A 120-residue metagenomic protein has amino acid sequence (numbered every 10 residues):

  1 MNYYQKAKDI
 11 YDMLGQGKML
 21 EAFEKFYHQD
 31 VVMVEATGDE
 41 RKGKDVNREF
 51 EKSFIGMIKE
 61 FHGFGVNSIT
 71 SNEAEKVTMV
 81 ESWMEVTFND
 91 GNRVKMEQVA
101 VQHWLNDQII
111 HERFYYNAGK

Functional and structural regions predicted by a protein language model:
M1-Q29: Short acidic-aromatic low-complexity motifs
M13, T37-E40, V86: Short histidine/acidic/glycine/proline-rich micro-motifs that form metal- and phosphate-coordinating active-site loops
L14-K18, E35, D90: Short coil/turn residues that cap or connect secondary-structure elements
F23-V31, K42-G43, A74-V77: Short amphipathic alpha-helical segments, especially helix-boundary/capping motifs
V34, R48-K120: A beta-strand edge to alpha-helix "cap/lid" segment located at domain peripheries
E40-E49: Short beta-edge strand/loop motif at the mouth of beta-sheet-based domains
